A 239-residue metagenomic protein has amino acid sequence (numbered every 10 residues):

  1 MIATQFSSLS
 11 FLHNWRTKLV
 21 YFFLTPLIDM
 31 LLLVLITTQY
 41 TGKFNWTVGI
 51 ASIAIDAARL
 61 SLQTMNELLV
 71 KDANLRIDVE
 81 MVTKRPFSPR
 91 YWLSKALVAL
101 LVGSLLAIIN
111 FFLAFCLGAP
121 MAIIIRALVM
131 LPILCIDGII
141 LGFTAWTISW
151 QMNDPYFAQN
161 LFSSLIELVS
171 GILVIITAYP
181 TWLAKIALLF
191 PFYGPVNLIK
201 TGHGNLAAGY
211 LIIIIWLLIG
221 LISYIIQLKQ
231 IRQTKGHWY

Functional and structural regions predicted by a protein language model:
M1-L189, G194-Y239: Hydrophobic transmembrane alpha-helices and immediately adjacent juxtamembrane helices of multi-pass inner-membrane
